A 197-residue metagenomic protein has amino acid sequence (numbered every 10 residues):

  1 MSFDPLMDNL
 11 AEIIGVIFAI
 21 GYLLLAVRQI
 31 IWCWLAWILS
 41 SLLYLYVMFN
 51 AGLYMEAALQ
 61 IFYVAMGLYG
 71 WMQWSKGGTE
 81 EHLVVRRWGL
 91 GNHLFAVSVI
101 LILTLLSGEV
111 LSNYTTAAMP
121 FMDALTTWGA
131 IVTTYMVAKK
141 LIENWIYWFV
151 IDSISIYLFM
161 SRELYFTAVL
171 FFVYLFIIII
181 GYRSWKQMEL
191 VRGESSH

Functional and structural regions predicted by a protein language model:
M1-Q29, C33, G77-G78, R87-H197: Polytopic alpha-helical membrane-helix bundles and their juxtamembrane interface segments in multi-pass membrane
I20, L53, L68: Gly/Ser/Thr-rich helix-start
L23, L45, V64, G70 (+1 more regions): Compositionally biased, intrinsically disordered low-complexity regions enriched in proline and serine
R28-Q29, N50-L53: Short, solvent-exposed loop/edge-beta patches enriched in aromatic
A36-N50, V64-M66: Hydrophobic alpha-helical transmembrane segments of multi-pass membrane proteins
A51, Y63-M66, H82-R87: Interfacial loop at the N-terminal end of multi-pass membrane proteins
Y54-L59: Short, well-structured hydrophobic secondary-structure segments
I61-G78: Membrane-water interface of transmembrane alpha-helices
